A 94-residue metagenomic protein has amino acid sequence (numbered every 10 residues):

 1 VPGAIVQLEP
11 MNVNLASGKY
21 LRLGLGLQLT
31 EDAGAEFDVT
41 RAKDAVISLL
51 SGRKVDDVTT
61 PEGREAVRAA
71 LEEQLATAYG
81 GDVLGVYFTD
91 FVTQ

Functional and structural regions predicted by a protein language model:
V1-Q94: Flexible, low-complexity charged segments
